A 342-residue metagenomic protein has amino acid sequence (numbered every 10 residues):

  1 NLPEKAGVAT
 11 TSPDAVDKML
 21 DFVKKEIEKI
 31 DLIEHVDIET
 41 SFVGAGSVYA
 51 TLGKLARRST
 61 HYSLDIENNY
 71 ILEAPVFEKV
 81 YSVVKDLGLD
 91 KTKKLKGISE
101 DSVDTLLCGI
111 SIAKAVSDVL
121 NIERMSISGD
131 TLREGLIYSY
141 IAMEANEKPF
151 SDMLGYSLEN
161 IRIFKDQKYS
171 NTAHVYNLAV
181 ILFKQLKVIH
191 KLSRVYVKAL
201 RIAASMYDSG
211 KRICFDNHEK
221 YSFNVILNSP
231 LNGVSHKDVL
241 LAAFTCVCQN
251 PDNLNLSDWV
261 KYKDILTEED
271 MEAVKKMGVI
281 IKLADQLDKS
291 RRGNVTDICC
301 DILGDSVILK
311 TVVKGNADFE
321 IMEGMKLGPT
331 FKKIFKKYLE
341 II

Functional and structural regions predicted by a protein language model:
N1-K282, D288, D305, L309: Helical "lid/coupling" subdomains associated with nucleotide-phosphate turnover
L52-G53, R291-R292, D318-E320: Short helix/loop capping segments that flank catalytic or ligand/cofactor-binding pockets
G210, M322-K333: Feature 926 captures the class I aminoacyl-tRNA synthetase adenylation module centered on the KMSKS loop
L283-A284, L327: Amphipathic alpha-helical domain-onset/packing element
N294-S306: Short edge beta-strands and adjacent turn/loop segments
I308-G324: A short interface-forming secondary-structure element
F335-I342: A short amphipathic beta-strand at an alpha->beta junction
